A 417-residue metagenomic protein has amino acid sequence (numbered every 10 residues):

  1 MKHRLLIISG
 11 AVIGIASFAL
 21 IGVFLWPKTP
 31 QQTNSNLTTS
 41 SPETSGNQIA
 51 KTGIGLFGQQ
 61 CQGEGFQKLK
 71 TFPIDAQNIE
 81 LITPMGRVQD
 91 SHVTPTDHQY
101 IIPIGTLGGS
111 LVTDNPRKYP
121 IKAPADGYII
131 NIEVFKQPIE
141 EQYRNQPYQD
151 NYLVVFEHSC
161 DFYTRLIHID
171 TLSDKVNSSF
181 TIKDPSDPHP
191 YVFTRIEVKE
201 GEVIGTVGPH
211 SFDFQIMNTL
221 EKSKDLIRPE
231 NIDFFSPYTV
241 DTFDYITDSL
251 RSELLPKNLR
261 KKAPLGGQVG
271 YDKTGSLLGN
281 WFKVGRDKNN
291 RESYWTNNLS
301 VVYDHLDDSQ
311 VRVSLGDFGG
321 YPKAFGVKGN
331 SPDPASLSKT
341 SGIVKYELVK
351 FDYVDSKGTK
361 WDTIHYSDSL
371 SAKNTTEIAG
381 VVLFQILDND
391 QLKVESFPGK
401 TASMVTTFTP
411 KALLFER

Functional and structural regions predicted by a protein language model:
M1-G14: N-terminal Sec-pathway targeting helices
I21-T33: Hydrophobic single-pass membrane-insertion segments
N34-Y152, C160, K199-E200, T239-F243 (+3 more regions): Surface-exposed, glycine-biased beta-strand/turn segments
D114-R117, K122, E157-V203: Short histidine-centered loop motifs in beta-beta connectors
Q142-N145, N151-F156, R195-N218: Short hydrophobic beta/alpha edge segments that flank linear recognition/processing sites
T171-I182, Q215-A263: Short, flexible helix-coil linker/hinge segments at the edges of structured domains or between repeats
P332-R417: Beta-sheet ligand-binding and adhesion/scaffold domains
